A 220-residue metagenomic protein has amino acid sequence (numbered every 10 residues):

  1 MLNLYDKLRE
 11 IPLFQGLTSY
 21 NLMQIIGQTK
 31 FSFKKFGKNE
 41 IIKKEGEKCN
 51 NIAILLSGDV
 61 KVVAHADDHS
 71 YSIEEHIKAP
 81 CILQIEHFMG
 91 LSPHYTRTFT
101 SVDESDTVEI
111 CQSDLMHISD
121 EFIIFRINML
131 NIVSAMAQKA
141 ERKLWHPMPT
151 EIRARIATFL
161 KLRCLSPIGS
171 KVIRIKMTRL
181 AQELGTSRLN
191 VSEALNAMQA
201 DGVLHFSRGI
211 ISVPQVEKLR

Functional and structural regions predicted by a protein language model:
M1-F33, G37, I77, I82-L83 (+1 more regions): Cyclic nucleotide-binding regulatory module and flanking cytosolic helices
T29, I73-N131: Cyclic-nucleotide recognition modules
N39, N50-V63, A79-P80: Glycine- and acidic-residue-biased ligand/ion/polar-headgroup-sensing regions
I41-E47: Short phosphate-coordinating micro-motif centered on Lys-Gly-acidic
V60-I73: A short beta-strand-loop-beta hairpin characteristic of the jelly-roll/cupin
V102-D103, D120-G185: Polybasic "coupling" helices that flank or enter modular domains
K161-R220: Phosphate-/nucleic-acid-contacting segments
